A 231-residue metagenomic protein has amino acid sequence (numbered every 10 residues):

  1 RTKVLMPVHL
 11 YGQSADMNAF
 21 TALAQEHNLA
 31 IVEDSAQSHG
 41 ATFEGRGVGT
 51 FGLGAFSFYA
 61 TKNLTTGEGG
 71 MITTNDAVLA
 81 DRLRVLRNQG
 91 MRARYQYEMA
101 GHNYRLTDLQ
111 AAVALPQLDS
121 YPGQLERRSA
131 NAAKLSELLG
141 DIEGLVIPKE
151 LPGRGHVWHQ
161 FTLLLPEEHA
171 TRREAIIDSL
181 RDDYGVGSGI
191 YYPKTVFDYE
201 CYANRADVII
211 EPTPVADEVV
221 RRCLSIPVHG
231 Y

Functional and structural regions predicted by a protein language model:
V4-V8, Q13-F20, E26, T42 (+1 more regions): PLP-dependent aminotransferase class I/II
P7, E33-T65, A93-E98: Conserved active-site segment immediately N-terminal to the catalytic lysine that forms the internal aldimine
I31-E33, G54, S188, I226: Hydrophobic faces of well-ordered beta-strands that scaffold small-molecule active sites in alpha/beta enzyme cores
I31-E33, T66, T74, I190: Hydrophobic residues in well-ordered beta-strands that form the structural core
A36-Q37, Y59, E68, R84-N88 (+1 more regions): Histidine-centered beta-alpha loop that forms part of the nucleotide-sugar donor binding/catalytic region in diverse
G54, G70-I72, F161: Well-ordered beta-strand positions enriched in small/hydrophobic/aromatic, beta-favoring residues
T66-G69, A114: Adenylate-forming
